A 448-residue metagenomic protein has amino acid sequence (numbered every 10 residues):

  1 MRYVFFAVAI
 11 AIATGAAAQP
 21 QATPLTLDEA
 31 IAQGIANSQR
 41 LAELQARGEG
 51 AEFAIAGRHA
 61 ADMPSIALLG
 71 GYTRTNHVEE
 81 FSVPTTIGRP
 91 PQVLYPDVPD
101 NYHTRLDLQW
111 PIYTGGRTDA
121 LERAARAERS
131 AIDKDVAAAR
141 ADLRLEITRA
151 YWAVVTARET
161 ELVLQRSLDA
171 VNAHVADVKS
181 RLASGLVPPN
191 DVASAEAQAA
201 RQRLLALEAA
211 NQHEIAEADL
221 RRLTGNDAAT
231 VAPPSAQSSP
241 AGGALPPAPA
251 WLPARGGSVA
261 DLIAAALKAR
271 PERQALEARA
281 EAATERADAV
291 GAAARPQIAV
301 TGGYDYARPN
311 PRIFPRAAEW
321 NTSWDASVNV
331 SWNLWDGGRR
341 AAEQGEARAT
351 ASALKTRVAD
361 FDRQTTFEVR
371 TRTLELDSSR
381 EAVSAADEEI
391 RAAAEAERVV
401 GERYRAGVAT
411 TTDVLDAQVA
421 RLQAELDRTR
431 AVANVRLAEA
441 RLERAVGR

Functional and structural regions predicted by a protein language model:
A13-G15: N-terminal signal peptide c-region/cleavage motif recognized by signal peptidases
A18-G71, H77, P111-I112, A228 (+4 more regions): Bacterial Sec-pathway N-terminal export signals of envelope proteins
A22, L69-D107, S238-R255, D288 (+1 more regions): Small/polar, glycine/serine/threonine/aspartate-rich low-complexity segments that form flexible
E43-R58, A139, L143-L164, A173-V175 (+6 more regions): Amphipathic alpha-helical coiled-coil segments
D62-I66, D100-T104, G116, E272 (+2 more regions): Outer-envelope beta-barrel architecture signal
N101-H103, R149, S194, S323-D325 (+1 more regions): Transmembrane beta-barrel architecture of outer-membrane proteins
R123-R126, P189-A197, G345, T411-V419: Short, charged, amphipathic alpha-helical segments
R140-A265, E375, S379, V399 (+2 more regions): Periplasmic alpha-helical coiled-coil/stalk elements that build and connect Gram-negative outer-membrane
